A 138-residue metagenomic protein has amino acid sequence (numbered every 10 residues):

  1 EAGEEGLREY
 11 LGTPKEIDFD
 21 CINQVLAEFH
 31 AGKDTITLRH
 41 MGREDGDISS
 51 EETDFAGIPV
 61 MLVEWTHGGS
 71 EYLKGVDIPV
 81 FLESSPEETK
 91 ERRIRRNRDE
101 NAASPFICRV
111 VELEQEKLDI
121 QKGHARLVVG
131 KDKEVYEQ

Functional and structural regions predicted by a protein language model:
E1-S49, V60: Conserved nucleotide-sensing/catalytic segment adjacent to the nucleotide-binding pocket in NTP-handling enzymes
E16-F19, P79, C108: Generic detection of long, well-ordered alpha-helical segments
V25-F29, R95-E100: Conserved AAA+ ATPase "sensor/coupling" helix adjacent to the nucleotide-binding pocket
I36, T53-A56, V129: Generic detection of short hydrophobic beta-strand segments and adjacent strand-loop junctions
G42, H67, K133-E134: A broadly conserved detector of short glycine/acidic/proline-rich loop/turn motifs that flank catalytic sites and bind
D47-R96: ATP-dependent NMP and nucleoside kinases share a basic, alpha-helical "lid"
R98-Q138: Small-molecule kinase domains that catalyze NTP-dependent phosphoryl transfer to phosphate-bearing small molecules
